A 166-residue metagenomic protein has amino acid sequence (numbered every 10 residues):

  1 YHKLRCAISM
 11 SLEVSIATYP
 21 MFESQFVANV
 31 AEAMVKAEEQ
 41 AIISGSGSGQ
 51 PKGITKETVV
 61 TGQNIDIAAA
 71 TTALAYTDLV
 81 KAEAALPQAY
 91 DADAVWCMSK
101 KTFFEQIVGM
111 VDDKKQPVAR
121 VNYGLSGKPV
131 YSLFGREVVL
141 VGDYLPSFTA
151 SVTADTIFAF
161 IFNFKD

Functional and structural regions predicted by a protein language model:
Y1-D166: Structured, hydrophobic secondary-structure cores that serve as assembly/anchoring elements
